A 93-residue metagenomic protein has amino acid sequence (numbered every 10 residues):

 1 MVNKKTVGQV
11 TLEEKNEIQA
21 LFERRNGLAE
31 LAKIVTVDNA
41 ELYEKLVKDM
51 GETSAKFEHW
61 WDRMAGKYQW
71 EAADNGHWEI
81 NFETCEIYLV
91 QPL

Functional and structural regions predicted by a protein language model:
M1-K4, Q91-L93: Short intrinsically disordered terminal tails
V7-Y68: Contiguous, amphipathic alpha-helical segments that mediate oligomerization or scaffolding in large protein assemblies
G51-L93: Extended, charge-rich alpha-helical segments
